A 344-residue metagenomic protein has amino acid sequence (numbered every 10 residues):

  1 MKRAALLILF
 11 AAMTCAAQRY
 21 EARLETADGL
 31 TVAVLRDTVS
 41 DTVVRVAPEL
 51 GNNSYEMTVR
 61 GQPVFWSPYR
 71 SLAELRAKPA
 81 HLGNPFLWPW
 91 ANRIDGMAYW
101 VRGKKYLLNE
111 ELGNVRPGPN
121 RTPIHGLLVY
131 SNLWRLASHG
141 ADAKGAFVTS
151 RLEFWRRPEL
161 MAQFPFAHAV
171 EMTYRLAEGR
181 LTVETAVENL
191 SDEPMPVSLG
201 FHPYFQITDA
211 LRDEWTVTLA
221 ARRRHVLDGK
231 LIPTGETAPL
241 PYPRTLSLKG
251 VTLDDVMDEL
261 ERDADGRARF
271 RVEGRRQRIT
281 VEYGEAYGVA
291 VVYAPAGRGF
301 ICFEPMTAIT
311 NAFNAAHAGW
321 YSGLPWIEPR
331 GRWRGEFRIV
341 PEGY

Functional and structural regions predicted by a protein language model:
A4-M13: Sec-dependent N-terminal signal peptides
Q18-A27, K104, N109-E178: Extended, loop-rich substrate-binding clefts of extracytoplasmic carbohydrate-active enzymes
Q18-N114, A264-Y287, G331-E342: Beta-strand-rich N-terminal accessory domains
L35-D37, V44-P48, M57-V59, L152-T208: Acidic, contiguous internal or C-terminal segments within carbohydrate-active enzymes that form a structured patch used
V39, R60, N120-H139, T216-V217 (+1 more regions): Acidic/His-leaning functional-site neighborhoods
G113, P194-P196, Y204-G284: Active-site/ligand-binding surface loops and adjacent short beta/alpha elements that line catalytic pockets across
R151-R157, M306-A308, V340: Generic short beta-strand segments
Y321-W333: Intrinsically disordered, low-complexity Pro/Gly/Ser/Thr-rich segments with frequent PxxP/GP/PP motifs and embedded
